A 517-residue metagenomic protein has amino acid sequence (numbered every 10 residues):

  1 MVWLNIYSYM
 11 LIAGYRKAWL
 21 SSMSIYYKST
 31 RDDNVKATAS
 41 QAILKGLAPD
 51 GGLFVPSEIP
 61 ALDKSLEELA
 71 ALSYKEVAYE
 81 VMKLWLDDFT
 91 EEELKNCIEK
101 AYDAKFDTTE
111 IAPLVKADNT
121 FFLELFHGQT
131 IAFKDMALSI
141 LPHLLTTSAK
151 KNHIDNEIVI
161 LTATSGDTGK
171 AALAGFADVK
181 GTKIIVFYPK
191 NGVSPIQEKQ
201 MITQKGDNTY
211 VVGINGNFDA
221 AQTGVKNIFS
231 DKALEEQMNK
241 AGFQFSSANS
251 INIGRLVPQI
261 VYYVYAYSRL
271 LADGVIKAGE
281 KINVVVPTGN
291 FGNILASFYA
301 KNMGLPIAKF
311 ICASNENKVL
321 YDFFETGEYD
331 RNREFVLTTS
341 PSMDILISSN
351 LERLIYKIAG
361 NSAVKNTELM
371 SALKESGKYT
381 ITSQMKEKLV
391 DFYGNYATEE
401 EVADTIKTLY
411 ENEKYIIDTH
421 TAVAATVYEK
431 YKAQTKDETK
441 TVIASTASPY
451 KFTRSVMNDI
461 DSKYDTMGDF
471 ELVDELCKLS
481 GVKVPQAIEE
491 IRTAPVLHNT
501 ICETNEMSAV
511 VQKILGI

Functional and structural regions predicted by a protein language model:
V2-Y9, S22-I517: PLP-dependent amino-acid enzyme catalytic core
K17-A18: Ligand/cofactor-recognition surfaces for anionic moieties
